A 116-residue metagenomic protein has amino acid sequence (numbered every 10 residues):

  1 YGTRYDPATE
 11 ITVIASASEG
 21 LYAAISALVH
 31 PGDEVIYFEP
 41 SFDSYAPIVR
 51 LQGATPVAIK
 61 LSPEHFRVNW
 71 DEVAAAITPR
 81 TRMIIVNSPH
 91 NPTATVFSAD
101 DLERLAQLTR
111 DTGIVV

Functional and structural regions predicted by a protein language model:
Y1-E34: Phosphate-binding glycine-rich loop
S18, F42, S88-P92: Short glycine-rich anion-binding loops that position phosphate/pyrophosphate groups of nucleotides and phosphorylated
Y22-S26, S44-L51: Hydrophobic alpha-helical segments in the ANL/AMP-binding
E34, T55, V115: Residue-level detector of anion-binding/catalytic polar loops
E39, A58-S62: Short beta->alpha connector loops at strand-helix junctions that form conserved, small/polar/Pro-enriched
L51-V57: A short helix-loop-beta submotif of the ANL/AMP-binding
P63-V116: Active-site phosphate-binding strand-loop segment of PLP-dependent enzymes
